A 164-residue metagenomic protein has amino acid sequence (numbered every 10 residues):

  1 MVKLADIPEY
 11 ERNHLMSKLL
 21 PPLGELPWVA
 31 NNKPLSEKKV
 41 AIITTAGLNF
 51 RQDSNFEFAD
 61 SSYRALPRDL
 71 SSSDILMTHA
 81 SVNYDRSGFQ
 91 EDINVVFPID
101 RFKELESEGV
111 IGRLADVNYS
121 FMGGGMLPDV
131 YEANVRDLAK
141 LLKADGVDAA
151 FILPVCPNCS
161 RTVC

Functional and structural regions predicted by a protein language model:
M1-C164: An N-terminal assembly and electron-transfer interface module characteristic of large anaerobic redox and radical
